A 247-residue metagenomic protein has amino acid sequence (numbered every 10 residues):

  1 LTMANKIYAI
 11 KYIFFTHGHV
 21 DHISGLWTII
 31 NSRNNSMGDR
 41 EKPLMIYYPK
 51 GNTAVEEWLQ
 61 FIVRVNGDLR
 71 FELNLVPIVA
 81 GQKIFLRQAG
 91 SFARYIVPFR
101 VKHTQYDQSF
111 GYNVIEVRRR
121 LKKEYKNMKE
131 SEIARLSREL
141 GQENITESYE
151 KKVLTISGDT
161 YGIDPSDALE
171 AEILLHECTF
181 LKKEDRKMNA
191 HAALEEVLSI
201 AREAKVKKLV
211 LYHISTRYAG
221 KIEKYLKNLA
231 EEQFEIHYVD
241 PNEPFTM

Functional and structural regions predicted by a protein language model:
L1-Y47: Active-site metal-binding motif and surrounding structural segment of the metallo-beta-lactamase
N5-Y8, K42, R94, L169 (+1 more regions): Structured loop/turn residues at beta-strand edges in well-structured enzyme cores
S24-R33, E56-V63, A219-N228: Metal-dependent catalytic neighborhoods of phosphoester/phosphodiester hydrolases
K42-G51, K208-Y212: Short internal beta-strands
V65-I78: A glycine-rich helix N-cap at a beta->alpha junction
V79-R87, T104-D107, P241-M247: A short acidic, often aromatic-flanked loop/helix-cap motif at beta-alpha or helix-coil junctions that lines enzyme
R87-L169, I173-L175: Active-site-proximal loop/helix segment associated with metal-binding centers of metalloenzymes
E139-T246: Cap/insert and terminal regions of metallo-dependent hydrolase folds
